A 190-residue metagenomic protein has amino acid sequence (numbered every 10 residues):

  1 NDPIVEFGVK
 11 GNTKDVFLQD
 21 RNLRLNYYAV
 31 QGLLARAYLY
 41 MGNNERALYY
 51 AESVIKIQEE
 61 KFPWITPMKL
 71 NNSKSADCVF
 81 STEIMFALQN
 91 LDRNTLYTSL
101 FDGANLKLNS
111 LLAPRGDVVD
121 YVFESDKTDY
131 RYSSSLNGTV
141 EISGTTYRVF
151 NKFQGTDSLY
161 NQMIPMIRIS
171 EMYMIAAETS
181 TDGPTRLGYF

Functional and structural regions predicted by a protein language model:
N1-S170, D182-T185: Structured, solvent-exposed acidic/aromatic patches
G188-F190: Short, surface-exposed beta-strand/strand-loop-strand elements in extracellular ectodomains
